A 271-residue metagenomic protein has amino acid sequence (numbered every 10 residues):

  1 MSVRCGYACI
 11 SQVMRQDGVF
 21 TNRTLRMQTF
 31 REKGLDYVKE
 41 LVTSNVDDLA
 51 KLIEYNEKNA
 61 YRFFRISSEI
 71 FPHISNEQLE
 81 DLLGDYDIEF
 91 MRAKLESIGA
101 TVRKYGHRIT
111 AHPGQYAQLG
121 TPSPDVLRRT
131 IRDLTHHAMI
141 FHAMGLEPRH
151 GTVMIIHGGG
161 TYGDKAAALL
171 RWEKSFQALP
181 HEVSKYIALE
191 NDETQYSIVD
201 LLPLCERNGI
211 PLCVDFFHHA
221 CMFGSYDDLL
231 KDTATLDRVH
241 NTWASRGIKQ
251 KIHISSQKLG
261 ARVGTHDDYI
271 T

Functional and structural regions predicted by a protein language model:
M1-R108, A117-L146, H150, A178 (+4 more regions): Alpha/beta catalytic barrel-like cores
H112, I187, D215: Conserved, mostly hydrophobic/aromatic
Q115, E193, H218: Short, glycine/acidic-enriched loop or turn micro-motifs at the edges of active sites
H136, G163, A167-A178, L189 (+1 more regions): Active-site glycine-rich loop that binds ribose-phosphate moieties when present
T152-A168: Glycine-rich phosphate-binding "P-loop"
E182-K185, C205-C213: Glycine-enriched alpha-helix->loop->beta-strand junction motifs that scaffold or abut catalytic
Y196-S197, F217-C221: Short acidic, Gly/Ser-rich segments with clustered Asp/Glu that frequently serve as metal-coordination loops in enzyme
